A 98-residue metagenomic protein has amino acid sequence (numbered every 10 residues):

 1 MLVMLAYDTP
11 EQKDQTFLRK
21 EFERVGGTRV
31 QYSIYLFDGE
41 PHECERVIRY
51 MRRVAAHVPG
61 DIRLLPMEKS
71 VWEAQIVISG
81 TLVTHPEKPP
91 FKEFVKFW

Functional and structural regions predicted by a protein language model:
V3, T9-W98: Basic nucleic-acid-binding interfaces
